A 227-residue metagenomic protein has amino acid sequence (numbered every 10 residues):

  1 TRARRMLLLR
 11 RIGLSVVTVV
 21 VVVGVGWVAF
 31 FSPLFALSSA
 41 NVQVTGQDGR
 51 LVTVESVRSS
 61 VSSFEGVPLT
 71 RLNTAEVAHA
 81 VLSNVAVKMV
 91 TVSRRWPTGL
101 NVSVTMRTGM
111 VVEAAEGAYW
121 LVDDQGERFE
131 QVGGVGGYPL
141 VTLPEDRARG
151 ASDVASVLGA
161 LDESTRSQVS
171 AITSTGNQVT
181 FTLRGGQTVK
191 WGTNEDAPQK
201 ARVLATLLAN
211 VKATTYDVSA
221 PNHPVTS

Functional and structural regions predicted by a protein language model:
T1-S32, G176-S227: N-terminal positively charged amphipathic segments used for targeting/anchoring
W27-V67, V102-T108, A114-V132: Periplasmic POTRA and POTRA-like interaction domains that precede and scaffold membrane channels/assemblies
V42-V44, V81, V87, G126 (+3 more regions): Buried hydrophobic packing residues in well-ordered domains
V44-G46, V104-T108, L143, L183-G185 (+2 more regions): Flexible glycine-/small-residue-rich
G46-V85, Q131, G137-G150: Periplasmic/extracytosolic POTRA-like scaffold domains at the N-termini of outer-membrane and outer-envelope
T70, M110-A114, A151-S152, K190-G192 (+1 more regions): Solvent-exposed, non-transmembrane alpha-helical starts
N84-T98: Short, well-structured beta-strand/strand-turn elements
V102-G176: Extracytoplasmic segments of membrane-associated envelope/inner-membrane machinery
